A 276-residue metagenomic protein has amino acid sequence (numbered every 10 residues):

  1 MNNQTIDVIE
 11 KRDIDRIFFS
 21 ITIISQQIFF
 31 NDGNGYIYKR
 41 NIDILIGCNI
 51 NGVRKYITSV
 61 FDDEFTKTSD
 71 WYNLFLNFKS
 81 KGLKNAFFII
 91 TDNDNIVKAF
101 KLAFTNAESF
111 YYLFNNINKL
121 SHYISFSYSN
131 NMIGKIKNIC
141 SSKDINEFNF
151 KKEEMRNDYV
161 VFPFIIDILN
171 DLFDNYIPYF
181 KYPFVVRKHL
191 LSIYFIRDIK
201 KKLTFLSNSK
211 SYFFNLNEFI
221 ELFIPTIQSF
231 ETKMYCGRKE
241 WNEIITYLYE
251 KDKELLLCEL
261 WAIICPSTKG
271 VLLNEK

Functional and structural regions predicted by a protein language model:
N2-F88, F195: RNase H-like nuclease fold core
F30-D32, V53-R54, I96-F100, K119-Y123: Switch/connector loops and helix/strand junctions flanking conserved nucleotide-binding motifs in nucleotide-processing
N49-V53, F78-L83, I96-L113: A short alpha->loop->secondary-structure connector
Y72-L76, K188-L190, N215: Conserved phosphate-chemistry cores used by DNA topoisomerases
A86-I96: Acidic/histidine-rich, metal-coordinating catalytic segments
A99-I199, F205-F213, E231: Extended amphipathic alpha-helical interaction segments
T204-T268, L272: Basic, amphipathic alpha-helical segments enriched in Lys/Arg and hydrophobic/aromatic residues
